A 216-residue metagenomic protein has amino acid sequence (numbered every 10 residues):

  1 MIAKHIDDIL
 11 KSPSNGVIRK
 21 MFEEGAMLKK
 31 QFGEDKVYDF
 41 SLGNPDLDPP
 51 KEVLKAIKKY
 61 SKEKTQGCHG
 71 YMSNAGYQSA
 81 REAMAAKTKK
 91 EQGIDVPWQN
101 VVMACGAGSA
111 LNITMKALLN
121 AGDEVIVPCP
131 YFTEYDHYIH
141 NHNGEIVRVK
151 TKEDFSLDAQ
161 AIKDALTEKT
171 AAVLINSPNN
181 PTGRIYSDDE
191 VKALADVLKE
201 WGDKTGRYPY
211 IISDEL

Functional and structural regions predicted by a protein language model:
M1-I6: Basic/polar N-terminal segments that are highly enriched at the extreme N-terminus, encompassing both cleavable
D7-G106, I113: N-terminal small-domain helix-loop-helix segment of the aminotransferase-like
Q66-G206, I212: Conserved core of the PLP fold type I
E215: Walker B catalytic acidic pair
